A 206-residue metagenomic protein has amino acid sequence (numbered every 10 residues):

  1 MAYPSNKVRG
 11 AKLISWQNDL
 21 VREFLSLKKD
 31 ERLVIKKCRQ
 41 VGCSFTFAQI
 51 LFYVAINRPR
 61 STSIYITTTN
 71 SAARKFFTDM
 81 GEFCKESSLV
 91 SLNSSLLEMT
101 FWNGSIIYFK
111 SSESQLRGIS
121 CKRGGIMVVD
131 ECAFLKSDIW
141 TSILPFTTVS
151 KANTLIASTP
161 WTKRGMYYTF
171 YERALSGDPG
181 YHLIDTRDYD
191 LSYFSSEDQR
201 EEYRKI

Functional and structural regions predicted by a protein language model:
M1-I206: Phosphate/NTP-binding elements of NTP-utilizing enzymes
